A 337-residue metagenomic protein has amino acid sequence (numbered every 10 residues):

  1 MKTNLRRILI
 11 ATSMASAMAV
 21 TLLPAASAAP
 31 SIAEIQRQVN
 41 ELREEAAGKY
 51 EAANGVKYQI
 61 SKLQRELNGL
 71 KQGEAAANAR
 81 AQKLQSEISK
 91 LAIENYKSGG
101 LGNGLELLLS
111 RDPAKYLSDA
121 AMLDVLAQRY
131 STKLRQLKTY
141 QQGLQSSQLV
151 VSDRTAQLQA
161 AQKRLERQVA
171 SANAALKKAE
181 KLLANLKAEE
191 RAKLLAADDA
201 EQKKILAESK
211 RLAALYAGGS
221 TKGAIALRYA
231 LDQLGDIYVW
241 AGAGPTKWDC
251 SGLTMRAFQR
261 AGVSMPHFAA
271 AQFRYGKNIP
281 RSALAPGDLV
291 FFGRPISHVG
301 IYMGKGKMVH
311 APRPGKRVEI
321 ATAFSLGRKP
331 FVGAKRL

Functional and structural regions predicted by a protein language model:
M1-A77: Generic N-terminal leader/targeting and pre-domain segments
M1-E34, Q157-D232, M255, F268: Hydrophobic packing segments in regular secondary structure
I10-A11, K97-G100, S147-Q148, H267 (+2 more regions): Short hydrophobic/aromatic segments of transmembrane alpha-helices and their interfaces
M14, A52, R80, L84 (+7 more regions): Short alpha-helical scaffold segments that flank and stabilize functional sites
A15, L42, N95, A120-D124 (+3 more regions): Alpha-helix boundary/capping residues
Q36, N40-R43, A47, K138 (+3 more regions): Alpha-helix N-cap/helix-start motif at coil-to-helix transitions, marked by capping-box chemistry
N40-R43, N54-K163: Amphipathic alpha-helical segments with strong coiled-coil propensity and their capping/boundary positions
L212-L337: Peptidoglycan cell-wall recognition and remodeling modules
